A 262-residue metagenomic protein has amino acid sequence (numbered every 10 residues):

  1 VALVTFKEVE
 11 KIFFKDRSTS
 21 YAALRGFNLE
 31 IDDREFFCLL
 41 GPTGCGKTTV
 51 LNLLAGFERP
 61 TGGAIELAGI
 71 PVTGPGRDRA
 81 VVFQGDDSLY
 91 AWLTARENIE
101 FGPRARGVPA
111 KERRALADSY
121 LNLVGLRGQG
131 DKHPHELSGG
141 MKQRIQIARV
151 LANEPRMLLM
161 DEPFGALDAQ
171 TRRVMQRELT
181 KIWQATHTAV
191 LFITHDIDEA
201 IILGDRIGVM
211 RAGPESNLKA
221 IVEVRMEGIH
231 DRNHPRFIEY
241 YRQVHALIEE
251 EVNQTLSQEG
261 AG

Functional and structural regions predicted by a protein language model:
L40-P42: The feature captures the beta-strand-to-loop junction immediately N-terminal to the Walker
A55: Helix-to-loop junction immediately C-terminal to a conserved catalytic motif
G63-P75: Conserved ABC transporter NBD signature motif
L93-E100: Short coil-to-helix segment of the ABC ATPase nucleotide-binding domain corresponding to the Q-loop/switch region
E100, K111-Q129, K181: Conserved ABC ATPase "signature" region
H133-L137, M141: Conserved ABC ATPase signature
A152-R156: A short, proline-enriched helix->beta-strand linker immediately N-terminal to the Walker B motif in ABC-type P-loop
L158-D161: Catalytic Walker B motif of ABC-type/P-loop ATPase nucleotide-binding domains
